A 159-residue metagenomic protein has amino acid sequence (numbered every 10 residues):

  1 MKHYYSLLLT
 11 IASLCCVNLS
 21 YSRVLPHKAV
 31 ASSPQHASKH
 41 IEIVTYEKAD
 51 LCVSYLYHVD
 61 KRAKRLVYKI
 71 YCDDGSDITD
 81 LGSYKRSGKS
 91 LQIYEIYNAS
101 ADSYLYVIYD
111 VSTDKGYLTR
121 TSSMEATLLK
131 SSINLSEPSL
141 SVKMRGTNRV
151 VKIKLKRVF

Functional and structural regions predicted by a protein language model:
M1-Y4: Positively charged n-region of N-terminal signal peptides that target proteins for export
L9-C16: Bacterial N-terminal signal peptides
N18-S22: Sec/Tat signal peptide C-region and signal peptidase I cleavage site
R23-V30: Cleaved targeting-peptide boundary
H40-I43, Q92: Short beta-strand elements that form the blades of beta-propeller/WD-repeat-like and other beta-sheet-rich scaffold
D50-T121: Central antiparallel beta-sheet cores of small beta-barrel/beta-sandwich binding domains
L140-R149: Short, exposed beta-strand-loop hairpins at the edges of beta-sheets in extracellular/periplasmic proteins
N148-F159: Short, low-complexity, Pro/Ser/Thr/Gly-rich segments in the mature regions of secreted, periplasmic
